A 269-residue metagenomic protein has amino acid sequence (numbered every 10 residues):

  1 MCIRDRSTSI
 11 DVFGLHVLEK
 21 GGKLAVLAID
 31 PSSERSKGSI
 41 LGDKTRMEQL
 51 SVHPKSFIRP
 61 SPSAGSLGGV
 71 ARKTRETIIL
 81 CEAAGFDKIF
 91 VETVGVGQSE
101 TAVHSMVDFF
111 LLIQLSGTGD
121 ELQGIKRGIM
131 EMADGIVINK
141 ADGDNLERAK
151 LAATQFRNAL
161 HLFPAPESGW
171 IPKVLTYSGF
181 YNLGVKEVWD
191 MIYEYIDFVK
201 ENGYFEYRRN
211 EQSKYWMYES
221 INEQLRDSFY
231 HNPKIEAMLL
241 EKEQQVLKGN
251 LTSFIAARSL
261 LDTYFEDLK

Functional and structural regions predicted by a protein language model:
M1-I3: Short, small-residue-biased leader/transition segments that mark boundaries at the very start of proteins
R6: Conserved lysine of the Walker
S9, L15-S99, M106-I113, T118-E121: Nucleotide-state-sensitive switch-loop elements of NTP-binding domains
D30, T74, E92, I129 (+3 more regions): Residue-level signature of catalytic and energy-coupling elements of molecular machines, predominantly ATP/GTP-dependent
K88, F109, D134-G135, K173: Well-ordered beta-strand positions
V103, T118-E147: Flexible active-site lid/hinge loop adjacent to a nucleotide/diphosphate and Mg2+-phosphate binding pocket
G135, A141-F198: Canonical P-loop GTPase G-domain recognition
T176, E187-F265: Long, well-ordered amphipathic alpha-helical subdomains in the mid-to-C-terminal portions of large enzyme subunits
